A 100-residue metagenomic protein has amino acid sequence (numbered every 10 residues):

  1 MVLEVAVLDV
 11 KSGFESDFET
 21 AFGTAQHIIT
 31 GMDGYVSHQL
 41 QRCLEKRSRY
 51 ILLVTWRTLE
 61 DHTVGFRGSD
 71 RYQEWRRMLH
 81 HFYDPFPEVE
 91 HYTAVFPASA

Functional and structural regions predicted by a protein language model:
V2, Q39-K46, R76-A100: Glycine-rich beta-strand-turn "strand-cap" elements at beta-sheet edges
V2-D9, Q39-R67, Y92: Short, well-ordered beta-strand segments in beta-rich or mixed alpha/beta enzyme and ligand-binding folds
D9-E19: Short, surface-exposed ligand-recognition loops at beta-strand->loop->(often short) alpha-helix junctions that present
F14-E15, Q26-I29, L40-R42: Intrinsically disordered, low-complexity segments enriched in polar/charged residues with Gly/Pro, especially when
S16, E60-H62, P97: Residue-level signal for secondary-structure boundary sites
T24-V36, T55-E90: An amphipathic, aromatic/His-enriched active-site/gating alpha helix that lines ligand/cofactor pockets
